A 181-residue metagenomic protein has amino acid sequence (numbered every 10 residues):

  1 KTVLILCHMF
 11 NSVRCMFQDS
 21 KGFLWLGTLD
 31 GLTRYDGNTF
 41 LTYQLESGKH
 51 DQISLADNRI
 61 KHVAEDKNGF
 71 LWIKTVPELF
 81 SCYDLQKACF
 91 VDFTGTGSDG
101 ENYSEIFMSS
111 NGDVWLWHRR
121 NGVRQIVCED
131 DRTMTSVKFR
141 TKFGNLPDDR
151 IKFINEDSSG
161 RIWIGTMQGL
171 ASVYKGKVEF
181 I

Functional and structural regions predicted by a protein language model:
K1-I181: Carboxylate-rich, polar loop motifs that coordinate divalent cations or form catalytic acidic clusters
